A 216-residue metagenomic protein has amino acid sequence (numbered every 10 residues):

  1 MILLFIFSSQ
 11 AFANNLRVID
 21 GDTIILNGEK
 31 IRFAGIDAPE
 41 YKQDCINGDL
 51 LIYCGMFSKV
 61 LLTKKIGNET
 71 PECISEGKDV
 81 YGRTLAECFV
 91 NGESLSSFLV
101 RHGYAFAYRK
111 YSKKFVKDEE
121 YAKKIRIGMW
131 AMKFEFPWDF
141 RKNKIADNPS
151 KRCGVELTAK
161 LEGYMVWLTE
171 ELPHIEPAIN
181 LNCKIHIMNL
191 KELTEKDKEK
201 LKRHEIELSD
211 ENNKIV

Functional and structural regions predicted by a protein language model:
M1-S9: Sec-dependent N-terminal signal peptides
Q10-V216: Small beta-barrel nucleic-acid-binding modules, primarily SNase/OB-fold domains and secondarily Tudor-like barrels
